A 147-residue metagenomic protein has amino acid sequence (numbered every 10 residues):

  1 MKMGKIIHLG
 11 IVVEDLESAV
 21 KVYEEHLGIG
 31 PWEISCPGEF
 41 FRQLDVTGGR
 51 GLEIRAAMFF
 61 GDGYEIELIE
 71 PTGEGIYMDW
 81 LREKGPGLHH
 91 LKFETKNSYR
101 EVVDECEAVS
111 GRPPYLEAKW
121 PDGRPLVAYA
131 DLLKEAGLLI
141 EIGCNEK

Functional and structural regions predicted by a protein language model:
M1-K2, K147: Basic/polar N-terminal segments that are highly enriched at the extreme N-terminus, encompassing both cleavable
I6-E14, A56-Y64, G73, W80-Y99: Vicinal oxygen chelate
G10, I69-P71, E141-N145: A structural feature that tracks compact, well-ordered secondary-structure segments with a strong bias toward
V12-D62, E101-P125, D131-K134: Core segments of cupin and vicinal oxygen chelate
P37, P71-G73: Histidine- and/or cysteine-centered catalytic micro-motif in compact active-site loops
M58-E65, I140-K147: Short, basic, helix/turn surface patches
Y77, K134-L139: Short, charged/polar, Gly/Pro-enriched secondary-structure boundary elements
